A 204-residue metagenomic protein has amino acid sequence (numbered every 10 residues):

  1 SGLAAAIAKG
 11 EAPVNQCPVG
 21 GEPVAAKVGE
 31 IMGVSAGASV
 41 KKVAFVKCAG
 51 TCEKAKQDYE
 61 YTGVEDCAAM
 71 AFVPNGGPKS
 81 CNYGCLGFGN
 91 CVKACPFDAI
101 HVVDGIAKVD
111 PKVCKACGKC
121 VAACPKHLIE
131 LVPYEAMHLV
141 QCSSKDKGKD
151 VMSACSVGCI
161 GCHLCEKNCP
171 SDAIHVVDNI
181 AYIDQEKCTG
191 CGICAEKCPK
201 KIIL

Functional and structural regions predicted by a protein language model:
S1-N168, D172-H175, A195-K197, K201-L204: Ferredoxin-type iron-sulfur electron-transfer modules and their immediate structural context
I180: Cys/His-clustered metal-coordination modules, chiefly Zn-binding fingers
